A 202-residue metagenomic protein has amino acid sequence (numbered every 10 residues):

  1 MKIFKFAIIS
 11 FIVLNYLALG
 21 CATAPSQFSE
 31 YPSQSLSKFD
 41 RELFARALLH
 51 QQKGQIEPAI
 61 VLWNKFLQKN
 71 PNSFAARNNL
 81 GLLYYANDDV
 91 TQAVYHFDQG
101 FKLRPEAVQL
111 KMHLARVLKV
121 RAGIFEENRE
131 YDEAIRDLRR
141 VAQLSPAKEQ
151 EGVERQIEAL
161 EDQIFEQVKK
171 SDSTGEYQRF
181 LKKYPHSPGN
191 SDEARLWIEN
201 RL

Functional and structural regions predicted by a protein language model:
F39-D40, F74-A75, V108, A115 (+2 more regions): Helix-start (N-cap) detector for alpha-helical repeat units in TPR-like alpha-solenoids, especially tetratricopeptide
Q52-K53, A86-N87, V120, I124-E127 (+2 more regions): Register position in tetratricopeptide repeats
F66, Q99-G100, V141, F180: Canonical positions in the second alpha-helix
